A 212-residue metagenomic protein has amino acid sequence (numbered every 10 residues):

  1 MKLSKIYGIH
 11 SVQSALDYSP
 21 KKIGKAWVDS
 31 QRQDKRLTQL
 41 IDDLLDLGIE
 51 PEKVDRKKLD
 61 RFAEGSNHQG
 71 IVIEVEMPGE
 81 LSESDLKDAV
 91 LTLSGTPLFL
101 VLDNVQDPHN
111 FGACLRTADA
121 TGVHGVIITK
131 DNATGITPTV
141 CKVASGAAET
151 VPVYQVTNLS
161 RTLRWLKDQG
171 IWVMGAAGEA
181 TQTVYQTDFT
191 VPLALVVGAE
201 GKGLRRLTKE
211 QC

Functional and structural regions predicted by a protein language model:
M1-T92: N-terminal positively charged helical leader segments and presequences
Q13, D34, D60, G79-L81 (+4 more regions): Glycine-rich nucleotide phosphate-binding loop and flanking beta-alpha elements of Rossmann-like dinucleotide-binding
S14, K21, V28, D88-T183: RNA substrate-binding interface of SAM-dependent RNA methyltransferases
L37, A133-T139, K202-Q211: Short, glycine/polar-rich helix-capping loops at beta-to-alpha or helix-loop-helix junctions that flank or form
L44-L45, A118, L166, C212: A generic structural signal for well-ordered alpha-helical segments
L47, A144-A147, Q211-C212: Short, structured coil segments at secondary-structure junctions
F62-E76, A144-A147, D188-A199: Short basic, glycine-rich beta-strand/loop surfaces that mediate nucleic-acid
M174-Q211: Active-site/ligand-binding-proximal alpha/beta "capping" segment
